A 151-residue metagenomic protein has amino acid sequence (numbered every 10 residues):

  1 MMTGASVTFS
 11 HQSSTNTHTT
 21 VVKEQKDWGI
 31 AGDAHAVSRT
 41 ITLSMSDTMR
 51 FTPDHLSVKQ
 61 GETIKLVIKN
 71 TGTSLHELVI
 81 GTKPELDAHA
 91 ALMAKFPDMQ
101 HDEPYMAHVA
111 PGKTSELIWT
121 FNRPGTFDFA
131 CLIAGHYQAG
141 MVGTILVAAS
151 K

Functional and structural regions predicted by a protein language model:
M2-T8: C-terminal segment of classical bacterial N-terminal signal peptides
F9-S44, E85-M99, H136-K151: Extracytoplasmic/periplasmic copper-protein system
N16-V22, R50, E103-K151: Extracellular/periplasmic metallocenter environments
D33-T63: N-terminal edge beta-strand
V37-I41, Q60-I64, S74-H76, Y105 (+3 more regions): Envelope-exposed proteins and targeting segments
M49, G72-S74, P84-L86, G135-H136: Solvent-exposed loop/turn segments at secondary-structure junctions within structured extracellular/periplasmic domains
I68-N70: Asparagine-centered strand-capping/turn motif at beta-strand->loop junctions
E77-G81: Beta-strand signatures of extracellular beta-sandwich domains
